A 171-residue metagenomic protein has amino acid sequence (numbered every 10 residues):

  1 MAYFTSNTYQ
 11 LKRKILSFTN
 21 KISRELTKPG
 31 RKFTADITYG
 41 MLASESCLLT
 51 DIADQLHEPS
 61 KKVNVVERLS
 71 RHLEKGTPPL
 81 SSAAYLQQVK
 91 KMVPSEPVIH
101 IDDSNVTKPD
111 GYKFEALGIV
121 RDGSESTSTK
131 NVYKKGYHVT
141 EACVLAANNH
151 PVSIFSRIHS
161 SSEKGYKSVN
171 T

Functional and structural regions predicted by a protein language model:
M1-T171: Conserved, well-structured functional cores that handle cations and Mg-NTP chemistry
